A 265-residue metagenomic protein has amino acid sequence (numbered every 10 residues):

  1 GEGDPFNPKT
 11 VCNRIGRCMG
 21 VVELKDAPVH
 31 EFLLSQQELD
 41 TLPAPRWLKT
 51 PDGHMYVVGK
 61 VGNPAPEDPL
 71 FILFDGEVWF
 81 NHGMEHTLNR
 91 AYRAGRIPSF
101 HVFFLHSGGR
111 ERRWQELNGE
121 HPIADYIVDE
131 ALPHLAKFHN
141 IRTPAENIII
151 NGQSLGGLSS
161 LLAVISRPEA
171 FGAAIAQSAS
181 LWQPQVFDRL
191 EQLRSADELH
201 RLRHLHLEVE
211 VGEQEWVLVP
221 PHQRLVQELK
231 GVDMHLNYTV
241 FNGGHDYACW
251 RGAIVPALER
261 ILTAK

Functional and structural regions predicted by a protein language model:
G1-K265: Non-catalytic cap/lid and distal C-terminal segments of serine-dependent acyl enzymes
